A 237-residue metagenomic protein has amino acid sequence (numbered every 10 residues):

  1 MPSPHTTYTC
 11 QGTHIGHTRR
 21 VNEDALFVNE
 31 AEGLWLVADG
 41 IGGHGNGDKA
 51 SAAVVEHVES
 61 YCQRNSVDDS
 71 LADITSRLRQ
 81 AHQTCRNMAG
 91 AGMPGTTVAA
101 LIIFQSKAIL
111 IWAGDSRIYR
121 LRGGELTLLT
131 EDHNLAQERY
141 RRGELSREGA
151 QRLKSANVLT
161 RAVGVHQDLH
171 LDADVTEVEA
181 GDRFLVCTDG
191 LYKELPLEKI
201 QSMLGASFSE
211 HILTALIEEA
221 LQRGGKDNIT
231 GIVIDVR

Functional and structural regions predicted by a protein language model:
M1-R237: PP2C/PPM-type serine/threonine phosphatase catalytic domain
